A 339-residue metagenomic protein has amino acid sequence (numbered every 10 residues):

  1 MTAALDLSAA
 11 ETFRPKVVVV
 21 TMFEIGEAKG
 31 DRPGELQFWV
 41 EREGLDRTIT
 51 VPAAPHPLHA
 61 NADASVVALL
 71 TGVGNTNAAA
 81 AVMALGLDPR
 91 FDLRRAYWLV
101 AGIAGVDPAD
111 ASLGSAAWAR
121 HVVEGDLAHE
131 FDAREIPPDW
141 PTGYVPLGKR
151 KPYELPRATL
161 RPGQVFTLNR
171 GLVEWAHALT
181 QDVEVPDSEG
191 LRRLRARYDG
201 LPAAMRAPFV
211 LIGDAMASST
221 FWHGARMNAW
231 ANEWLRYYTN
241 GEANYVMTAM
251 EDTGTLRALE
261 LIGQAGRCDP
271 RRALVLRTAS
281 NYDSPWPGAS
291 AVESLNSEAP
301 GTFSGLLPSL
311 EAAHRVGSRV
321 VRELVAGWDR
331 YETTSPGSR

Functional and structural regions predicted by a protein language model:
A4-R339: Accessory terminal and edge-of-domain segments that mediate assembly/interaction and cofactor placement around
